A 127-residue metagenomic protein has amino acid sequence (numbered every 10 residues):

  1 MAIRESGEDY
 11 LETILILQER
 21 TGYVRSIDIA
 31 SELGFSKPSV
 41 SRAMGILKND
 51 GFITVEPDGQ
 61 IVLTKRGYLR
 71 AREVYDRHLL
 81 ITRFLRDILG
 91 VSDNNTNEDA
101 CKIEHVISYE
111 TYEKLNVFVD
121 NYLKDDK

Functional and structural regions predicted by a protein language model:
A2-F35: N-terminal helix-turn-helix DNA-binding core of bacterial DNA-binding proteins
S31, K48-N49, D87: Alpha-helical residues within the helix-turn-helix
P38, N94: Key DNA-contact positions within bacterial/archaeal DNA-binding proteins
K48-E56: A short, conserved structural fragment
G59-H78: Basic, amphipathic "hinge/linker" alpha-helix immediately C-terminal to the N-terminal HTH DNA-binding motif
E98-K127: C-terminal regulatory/oligomerization modules of transcriptional regulators
